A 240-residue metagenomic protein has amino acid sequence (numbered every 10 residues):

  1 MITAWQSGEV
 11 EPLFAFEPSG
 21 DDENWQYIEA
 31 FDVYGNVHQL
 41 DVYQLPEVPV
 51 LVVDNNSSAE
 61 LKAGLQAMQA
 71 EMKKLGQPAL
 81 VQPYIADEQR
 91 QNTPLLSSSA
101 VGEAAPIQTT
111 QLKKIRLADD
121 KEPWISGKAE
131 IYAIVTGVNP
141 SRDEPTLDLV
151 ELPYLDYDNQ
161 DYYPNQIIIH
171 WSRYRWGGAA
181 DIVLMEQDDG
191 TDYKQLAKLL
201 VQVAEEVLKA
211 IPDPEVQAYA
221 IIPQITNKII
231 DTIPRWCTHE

Functional and structural regions predicted by a protein language model:
M1-P106: Long, charge-dense tracts
E103-S126: Short amphipathic, basic-aromatic surface patches that mediate peripheral association with negatively charged
D119-I125, R142, D189-L196: Short, surface-exposed beta-strand/loop "edge" segments at domain boundaries and coil↔beta transitions
A129-S141, L184: Extended low-complexity, serine/threonine- and proline-enriched intrinsically disordered segments
A133, Y163-K209: Eukaryotic beta-sheet cores, primarily in C2 and C2-like/PH beta-sandwich modules
P140-Y174: Tryptophan-paired
Q202-Q224: Short hydrophobic membrane-inserting alpha-helices and related fusion/pore-forming segments
A220-E240: Membrane-engaging insertion elements
